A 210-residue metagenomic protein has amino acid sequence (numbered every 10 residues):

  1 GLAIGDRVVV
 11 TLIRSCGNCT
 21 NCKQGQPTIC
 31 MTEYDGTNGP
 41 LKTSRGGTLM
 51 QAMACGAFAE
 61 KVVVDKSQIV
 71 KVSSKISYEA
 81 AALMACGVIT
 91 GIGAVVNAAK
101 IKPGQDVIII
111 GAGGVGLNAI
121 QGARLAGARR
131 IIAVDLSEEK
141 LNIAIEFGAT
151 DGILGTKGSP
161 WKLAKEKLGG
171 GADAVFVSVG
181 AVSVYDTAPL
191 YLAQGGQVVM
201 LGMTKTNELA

Functional and structural regions predicted by a protein language model:
G1-I69: Glycine-rich phosphate/adenylate-binding loop and adjacent beta-alpha elements of nucleotide- or dinucleotide-binding
T11, F176-V179: Short, well-ordered coil/turn residues at beta-beta hairpins and beta-strand->alpha-helix junctions within
E60, S67-I69, S73-G158, K162-L163 (+1 more regions): Mid-domain Rossmann-like dinucleotide-binding core that forms the NAD(H)/NADP(H) cofactor-binding site
A128, V179-A210: Glycine-rich phosphate-binding loop and adjacent beta-alpha segment of Rossmann(oid) nucleotide-cofactor-binding
G170-F176, G196-Q197: Short SAM/SAH-binding signature in class I
